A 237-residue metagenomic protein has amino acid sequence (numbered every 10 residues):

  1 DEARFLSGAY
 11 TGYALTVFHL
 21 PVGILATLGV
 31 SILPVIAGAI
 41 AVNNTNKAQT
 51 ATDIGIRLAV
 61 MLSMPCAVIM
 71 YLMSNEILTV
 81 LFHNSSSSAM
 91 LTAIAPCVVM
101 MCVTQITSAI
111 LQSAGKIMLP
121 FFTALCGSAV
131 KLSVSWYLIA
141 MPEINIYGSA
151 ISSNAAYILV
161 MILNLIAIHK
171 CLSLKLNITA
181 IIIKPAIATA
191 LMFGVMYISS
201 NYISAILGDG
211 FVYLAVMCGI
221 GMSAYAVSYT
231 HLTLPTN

Functional and structural regions predicted by a protein language model:
Y10-V99: Specific pore-lining/lateral-gate transmembrane helices of multi-pass inner-membrane transport and insertion machines
L20-S31, G55, V99-I106, L125-S133 (+2 more regions): Hydrophobic alpha-helical transmembrane bundles that constitute the permease/transmembrane domains of multi-pass
A51-Y71, I77-L81, Y147-C171, P185-A186: Short alpha-helical transmembrane segments in multi-pass integral membrane proteins
L62, C66, M70, K131 (+6 more regions): Alpha-helical transmembrane segments of multipass membrane proteins
P96-C126, W136-Y137: Membrane-interface junctions at transmembrane-helix termini in multi-pass inner-membrane proteins
T107-G115, L165-A180: Alpha-helical transmembrane segments
M118, S128-I162, I166, L176 (+2 more regions): Membrane-interface helix-loop junctions in multi-pass transport and translocation proteins
T230-T236: Conserved small/polar residues in nucleotide/adenosyl-binding loops
